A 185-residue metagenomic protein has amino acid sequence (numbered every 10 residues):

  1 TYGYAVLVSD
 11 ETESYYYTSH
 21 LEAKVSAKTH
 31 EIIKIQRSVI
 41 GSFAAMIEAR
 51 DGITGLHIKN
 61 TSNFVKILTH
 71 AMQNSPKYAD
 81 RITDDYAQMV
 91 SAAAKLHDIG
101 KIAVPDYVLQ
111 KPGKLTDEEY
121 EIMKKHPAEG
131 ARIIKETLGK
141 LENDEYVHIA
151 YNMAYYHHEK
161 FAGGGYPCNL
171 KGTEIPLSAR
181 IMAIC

Functional and structural regions predicted by a protein language model:
Y2-I32: Sensory coupling linkers of modular signal transduction proteins
K34-C185: Histidine- and acidic-residue-rich, metal-dependent catalytic cores
